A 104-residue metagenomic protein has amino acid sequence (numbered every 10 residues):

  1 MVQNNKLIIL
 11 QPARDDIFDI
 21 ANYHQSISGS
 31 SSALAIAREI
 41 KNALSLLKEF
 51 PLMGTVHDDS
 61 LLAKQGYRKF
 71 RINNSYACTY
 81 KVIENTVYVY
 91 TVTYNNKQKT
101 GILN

Functional and structural regions predicted by a protein language model:
M1-E39: Arg/Lys-rich, positively charged N-terminal/basic patches that mediate binding to nucleic acids
V2, A63-Q65, N73, V82: Short, solvent-exposed coil/turn segments
D19-N22, L46, K81, T91: Residue-level signal for well-ordered alpha-helical scaffold segments within enzymatic catalytic domains
Y23-S26, M53, N95: A short linear boundary/processing microfeature
N42: Substrate-binding strand-loop-helix patch in Rossmann-like NAD(P)-dependent oxidoreductase/epimerase domains
S45-R71: A short, surface-exposed loop/turn module that caps and links secondary-structure elements
I72-A77, K81-N104: Enriched for short, Lys/Arg-rich terminal
